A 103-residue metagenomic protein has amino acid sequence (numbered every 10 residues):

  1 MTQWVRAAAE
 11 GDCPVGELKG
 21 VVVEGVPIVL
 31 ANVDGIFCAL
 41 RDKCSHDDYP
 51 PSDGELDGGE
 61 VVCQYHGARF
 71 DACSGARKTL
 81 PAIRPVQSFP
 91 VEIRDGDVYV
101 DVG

Functional and structural regions predicted by a protein language model:
M1-G58, D71-A72, A76, P85-G103: N-terminal pre-ligand scaffold of iron-sulfur
C44, C63-H66: Short cysteine clusters
L80-A82: Short Gly/Pro-enriched turn/cap motifs at secondary-structure boundaries
